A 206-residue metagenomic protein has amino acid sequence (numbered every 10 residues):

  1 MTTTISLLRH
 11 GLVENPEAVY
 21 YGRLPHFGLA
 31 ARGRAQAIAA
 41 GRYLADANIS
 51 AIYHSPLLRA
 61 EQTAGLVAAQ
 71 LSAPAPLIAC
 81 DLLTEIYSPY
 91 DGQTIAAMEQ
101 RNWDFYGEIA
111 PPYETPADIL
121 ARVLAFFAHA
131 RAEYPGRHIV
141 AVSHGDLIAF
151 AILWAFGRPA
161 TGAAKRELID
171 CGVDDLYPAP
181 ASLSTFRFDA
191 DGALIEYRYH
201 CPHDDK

Functional and structural regions predicted by a protein language model:
M1-S6, A51: Extreme N-terminal starter segment of soluble prokaryotic enzymes
T2, A73, I78, E85-A97 (+1 more regions): Acidic, low-complexity terminal tails and accessory targeting/binding regions of phosphate-metabolizing enzymes
T4-L8, R137-S143, L147: Beta-strand elements within well-structured catalytic alpha/beta cores of enzymes that handle phosphate/sulfate esters
L12-Q62, Y113-L120: Loop-to-helix element that buttresses phosphate recognition and phosphoryl-transfer chemistry
V13, L147-I148: Short active-site segment of divalent metal-dependent hydrolases/proteases that encodes the spacing between
I38-G107: Phosphate-coordination/substrate-recognition cap region in phosphate-metabolizing enzymes
Y43, L66, Q70, H129 (+2 more regions): Active-site catalytic microenvironments for nucleophilic, acid-base chemistry
E108-P135: Internal catalytic-core helix/loop-beta-alpha segment that presents or stabilizes conserved functional determinants
